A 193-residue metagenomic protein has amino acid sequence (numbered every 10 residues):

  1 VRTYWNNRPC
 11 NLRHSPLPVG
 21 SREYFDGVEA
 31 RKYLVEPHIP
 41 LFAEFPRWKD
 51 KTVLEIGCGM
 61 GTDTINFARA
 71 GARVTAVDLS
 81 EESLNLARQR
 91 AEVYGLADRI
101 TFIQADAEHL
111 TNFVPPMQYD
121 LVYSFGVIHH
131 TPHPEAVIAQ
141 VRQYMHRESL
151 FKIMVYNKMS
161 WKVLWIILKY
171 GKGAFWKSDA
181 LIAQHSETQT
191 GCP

Functional and structural regions predicted by a protein language model:
V1-G27: N-terminal, positively charged/glycine-rich alpha-helical extensions of SAM-dependent methyltransferases
V19-K51: Conserved alpha-helix/loop element of class I SAM-dependent methyltransferases that forms part of the SAM/SAH-binding
K51-L110: Class I SAM-dependent methyltransferase SAM/SAH-binding core
Y123: A conserved beta-strand element that flanks and buttresses the S-adenosyl-L-methionine
G126-V127: Short catalytic micro-motifs in class I SAM-dependent methyltransferases
T131, A183-P193: Acceptor-substrate binding/catalytic loop of class I
E135-L150: A short glycine-rich, Lys/Arg-flanked "PGG" loop and its adjoining helix->strand segment in the class I
L150-D179: Conserved class I S-adenosyl-L-methionine
